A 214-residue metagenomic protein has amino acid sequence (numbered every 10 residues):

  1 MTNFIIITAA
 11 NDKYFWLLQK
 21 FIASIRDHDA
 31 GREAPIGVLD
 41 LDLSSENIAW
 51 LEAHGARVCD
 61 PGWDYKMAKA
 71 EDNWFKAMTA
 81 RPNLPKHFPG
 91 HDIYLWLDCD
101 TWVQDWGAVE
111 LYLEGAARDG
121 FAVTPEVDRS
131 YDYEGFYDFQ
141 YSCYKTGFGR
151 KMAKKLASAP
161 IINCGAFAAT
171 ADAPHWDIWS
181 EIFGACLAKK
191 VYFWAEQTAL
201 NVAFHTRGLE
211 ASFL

Functional and structural regions predicted by a protein language model:
M1-L214: Glycosyltransferase catalytic domains, chiefly GT-A lineage
